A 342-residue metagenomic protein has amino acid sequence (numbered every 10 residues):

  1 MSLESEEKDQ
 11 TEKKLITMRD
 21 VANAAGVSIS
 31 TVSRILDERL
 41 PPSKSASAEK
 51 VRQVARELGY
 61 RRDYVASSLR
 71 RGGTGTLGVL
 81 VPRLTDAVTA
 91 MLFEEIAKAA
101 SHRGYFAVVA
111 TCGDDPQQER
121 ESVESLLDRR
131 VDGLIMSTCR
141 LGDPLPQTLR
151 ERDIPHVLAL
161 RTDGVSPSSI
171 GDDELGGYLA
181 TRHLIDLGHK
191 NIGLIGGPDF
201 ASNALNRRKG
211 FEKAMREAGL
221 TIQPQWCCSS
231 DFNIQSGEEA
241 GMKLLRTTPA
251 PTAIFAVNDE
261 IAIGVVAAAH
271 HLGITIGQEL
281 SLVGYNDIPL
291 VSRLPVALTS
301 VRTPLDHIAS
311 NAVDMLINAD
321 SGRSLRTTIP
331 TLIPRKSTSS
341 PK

Functional and structural regions predicted by a protein language model:
M1-K13, G72-R182, D186, L244: Alpha-helical recognition/docking segments in bacterial nutrient-uptake and carbohydrate-utilization systems
M1-T74, K342: N-terminal helix-turn-helix DNA-binding module of bacterial transcription factors
A24, I29-R34, L69-L84, H183 (+1 more regions): Short beta-strand segments enriched in small/hydrophobic residues
Y64, P82-M91, V109-Q118, D143-P144 (+5 more regions): Hinge/beta->alpha junction and helix N-cap segments in small-molecule ligand-binding domains
R130-T138, G193-I195, C227, T248-N258 (+1 more regions): Periplasmic-binding protein-like
K190-N191, I222-W226, T275-S281: Short acidic capping loops at alpha-helix termini that bridge into adjacent secondary structure
M242-K342: Flexible loop/turn connectors
